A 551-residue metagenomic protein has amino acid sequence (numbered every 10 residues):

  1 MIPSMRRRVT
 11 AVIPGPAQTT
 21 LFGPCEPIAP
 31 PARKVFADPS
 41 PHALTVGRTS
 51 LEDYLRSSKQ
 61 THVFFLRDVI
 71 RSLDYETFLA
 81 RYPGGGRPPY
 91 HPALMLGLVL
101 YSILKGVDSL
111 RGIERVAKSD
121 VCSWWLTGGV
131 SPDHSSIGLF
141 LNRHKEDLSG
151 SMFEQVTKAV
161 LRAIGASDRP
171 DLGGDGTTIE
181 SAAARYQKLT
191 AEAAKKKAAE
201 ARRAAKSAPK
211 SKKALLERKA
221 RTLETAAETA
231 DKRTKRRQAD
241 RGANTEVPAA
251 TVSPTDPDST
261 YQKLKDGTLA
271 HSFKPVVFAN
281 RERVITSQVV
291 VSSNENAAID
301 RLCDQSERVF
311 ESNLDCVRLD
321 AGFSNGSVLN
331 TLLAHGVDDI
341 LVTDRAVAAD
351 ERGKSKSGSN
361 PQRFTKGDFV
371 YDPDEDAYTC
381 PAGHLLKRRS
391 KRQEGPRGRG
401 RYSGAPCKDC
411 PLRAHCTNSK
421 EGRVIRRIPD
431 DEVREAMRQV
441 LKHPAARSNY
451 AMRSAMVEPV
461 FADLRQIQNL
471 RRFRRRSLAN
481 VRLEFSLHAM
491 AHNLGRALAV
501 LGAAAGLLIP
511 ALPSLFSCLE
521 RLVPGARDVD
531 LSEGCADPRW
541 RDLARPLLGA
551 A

Functional and structural regions predicted by a protein language model:
I2-R7, I13-L21, A32, F36 (+3 more regions): Anion-binding and metal-coordination hotspots
I2-V63: Hydrophobic alpha-helical membrane-insertion signals
S40, S50-L51, V69-I70, D74 (+2 more regions): Short, solvent-exposed coil/turn linker segments
L55-L100, K105, E432-V433: Basic, short loop/linker segments at the boundary and entry of helix-turn-helix/winged-helix-like folds
S72-E76, D120, W124, I467: A short secondary-structure junction motif
R81-P88, W124-L126, R475-S477: A short glycine/serine-rich beta->alpha loop
